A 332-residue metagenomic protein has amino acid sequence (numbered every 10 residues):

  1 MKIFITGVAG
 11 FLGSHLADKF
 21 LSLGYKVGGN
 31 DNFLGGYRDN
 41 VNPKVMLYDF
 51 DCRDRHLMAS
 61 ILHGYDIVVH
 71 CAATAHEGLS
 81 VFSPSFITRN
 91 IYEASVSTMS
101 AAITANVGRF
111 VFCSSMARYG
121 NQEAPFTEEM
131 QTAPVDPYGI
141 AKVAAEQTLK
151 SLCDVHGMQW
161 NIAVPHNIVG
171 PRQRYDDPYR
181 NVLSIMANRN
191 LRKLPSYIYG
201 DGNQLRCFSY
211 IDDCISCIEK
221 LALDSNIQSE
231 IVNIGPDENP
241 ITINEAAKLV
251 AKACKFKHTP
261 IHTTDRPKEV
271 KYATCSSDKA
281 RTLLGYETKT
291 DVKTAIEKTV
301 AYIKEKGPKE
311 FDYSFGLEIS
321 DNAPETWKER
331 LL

Functional and structural regions predicted by a protein language model:
M1-P165, K306, N322-A323, W327: N-terminal Rossmann-like NAD(P)+-binding domain of SDR-like oxidoreductases, especially those catalyzing
L16, I218-A222, A247-V250, I296-I303: Hydrophobic "lid"/C-terminal helical patch of Rossmann-like NAD(P)-dependent dehydrogenase/epimerase domains
R53, F82, N90-E93, D136 (+6 more regions): Residue-level signal for the nucleotide or nucleotide-sugar donor/cofactor binding architecture
V68, C214, I218, I234 (+3 more regions): Non-catalytic, hydrophobic alpha-helical segments
V143, H156, I168-S184, L194 (+6 more regions): Glycine/proline-rich active-site loop of Rossmann-fold NAD(P)-dependent oxidoreductases
A144, T148, L152, V182 (+3 more regions): Hydrophobic alpha-helix immediately C-terminal to the catalytic Tyr-X-X-X-Lys motif of short-chain
D201, S229-N233, I241-A247, K255-Y272 (+2 more regions): C-terminal "lid/loop" region of Rossmann-like NAD(P)-dependent oxidoreductases
K279-S314: A contiguous, mid-protein "functional segment" used to position or interact with cofactors/ions or partner subunits
